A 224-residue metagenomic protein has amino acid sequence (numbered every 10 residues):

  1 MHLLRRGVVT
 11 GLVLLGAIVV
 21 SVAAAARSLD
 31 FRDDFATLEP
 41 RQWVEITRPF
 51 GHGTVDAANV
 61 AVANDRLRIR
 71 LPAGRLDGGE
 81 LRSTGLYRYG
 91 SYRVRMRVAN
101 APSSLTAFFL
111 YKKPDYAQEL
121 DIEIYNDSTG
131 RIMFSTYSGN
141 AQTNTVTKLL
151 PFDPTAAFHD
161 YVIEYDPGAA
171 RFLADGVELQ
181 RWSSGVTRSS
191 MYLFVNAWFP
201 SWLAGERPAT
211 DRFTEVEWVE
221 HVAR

Functional and structural regions predicted by a protein language model:
T10-V19: Bacterial N-terminal signal peptides
F31-D56: Short, tryptophan-glycine- and acidic/Ser/Thr-enriched carbohydrate-recognition patches
A58-R75: Short carbohydrate-recognition loop motifs
L71-I132: Secretory/extracellular carbohydrate-interaction modules and structurally similar beta-sandwich "look-alikes"
V94, F158-Y165, A170-F172: Short tryptophan-centered beta-strand motifs in secreted/extracellular beta-sheet-rich domains of glycan-recognition
S138-D160: Short, aromatic/His-centered strand-loop micro-motif at the edge of beta-sheets
D175-Y192: Short, solvent-exposed beta-strand-to-loop segments that form ligand-recognition rims of beta-rich domains
R188-R224: Ligand-recognition surfaces built from glycine- and aromatic
